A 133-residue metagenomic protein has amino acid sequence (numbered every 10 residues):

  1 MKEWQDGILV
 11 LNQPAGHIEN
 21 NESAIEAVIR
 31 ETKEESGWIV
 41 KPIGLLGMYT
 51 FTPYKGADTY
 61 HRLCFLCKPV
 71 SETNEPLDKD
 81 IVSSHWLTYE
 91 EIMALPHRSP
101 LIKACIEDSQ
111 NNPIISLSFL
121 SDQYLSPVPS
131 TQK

Functional and structural regions predicted by a protein language model:
M1, T73-D78, L117-S118: Short, well-ordered strand-loop elements centered on a beta-strand within folded domains, enriched for acidic residues
M1-Q13, V40, G44: N-terminal strand-loop-strand
D6-G7, G56-A57, N111: Intrinsic-disorder/low-complexity loop/linker signature
N12, A94-S99, I114-S121: A short, hydrophobic/aromatic-rich structural module that often spans a beta strand with its adjoining loop
I18-K41, F51-C105, V128-Q132: Unchanged
L46-T50: Generic short beta-strand segments
I106-K133: Charged phosphate-binding loop/patch that engages nucleotide di/tri-phosphates or the phosphate backbone of nucleic
